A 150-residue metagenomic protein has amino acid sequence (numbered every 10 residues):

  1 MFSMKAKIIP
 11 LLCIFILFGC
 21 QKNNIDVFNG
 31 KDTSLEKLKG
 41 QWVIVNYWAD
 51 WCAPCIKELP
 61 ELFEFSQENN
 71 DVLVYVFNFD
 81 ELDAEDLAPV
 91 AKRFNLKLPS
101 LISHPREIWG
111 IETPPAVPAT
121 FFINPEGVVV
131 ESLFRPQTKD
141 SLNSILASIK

Functional and structural regions predicted by a protein language model:
M1-F18: Sec-dependent bacterial lipoprotein signal peptides
I14-K37, L98: N-terminal "domain-start" segment that seeds a small globular fold
E36-I56, Y75: Short active-site neighborhood of thiol/selenol oxidoreductases, capturing the structured segment around
K39-Q41, D71, L96-K97: Active-site acidic short loop of glycosyltransferases
A53, E81-E85, Q137-D140: Short alpha-helical
K57-F94, P105-G110: Structural microenvironment flanking redox-active thiols in thiol-disulfide oxidoreductases
K92-L96, H104-A147: Thiol/disulfide oxidoreductase modules built on the thioredoxin-like
